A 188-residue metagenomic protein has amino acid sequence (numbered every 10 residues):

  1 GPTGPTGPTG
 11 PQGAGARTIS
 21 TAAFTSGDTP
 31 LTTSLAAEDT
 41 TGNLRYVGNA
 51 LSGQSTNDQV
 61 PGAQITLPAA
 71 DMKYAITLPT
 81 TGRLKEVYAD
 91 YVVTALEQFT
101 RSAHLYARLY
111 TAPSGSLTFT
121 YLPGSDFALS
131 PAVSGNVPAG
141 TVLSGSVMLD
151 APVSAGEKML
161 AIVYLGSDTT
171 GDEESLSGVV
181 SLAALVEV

Functional and structural regions predicted by a protein language model:
G1-S20: Collagen/collagen-like triple-helix recognition
G15-V188: Extracellular jelly-roll beta-sandwich "head" domains, especially the C-terminal globular C1q domain
